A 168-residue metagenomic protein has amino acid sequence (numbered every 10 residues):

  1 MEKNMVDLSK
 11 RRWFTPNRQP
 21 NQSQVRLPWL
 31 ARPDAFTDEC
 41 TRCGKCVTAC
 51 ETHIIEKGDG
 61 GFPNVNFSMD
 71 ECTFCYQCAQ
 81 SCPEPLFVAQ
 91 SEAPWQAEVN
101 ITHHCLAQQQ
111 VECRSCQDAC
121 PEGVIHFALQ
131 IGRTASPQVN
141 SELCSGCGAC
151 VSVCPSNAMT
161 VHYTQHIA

Functional and structural regions predicted by a protein language model:
M1-A168: Non-ligating segments of multi-cofactor redox enzymes
